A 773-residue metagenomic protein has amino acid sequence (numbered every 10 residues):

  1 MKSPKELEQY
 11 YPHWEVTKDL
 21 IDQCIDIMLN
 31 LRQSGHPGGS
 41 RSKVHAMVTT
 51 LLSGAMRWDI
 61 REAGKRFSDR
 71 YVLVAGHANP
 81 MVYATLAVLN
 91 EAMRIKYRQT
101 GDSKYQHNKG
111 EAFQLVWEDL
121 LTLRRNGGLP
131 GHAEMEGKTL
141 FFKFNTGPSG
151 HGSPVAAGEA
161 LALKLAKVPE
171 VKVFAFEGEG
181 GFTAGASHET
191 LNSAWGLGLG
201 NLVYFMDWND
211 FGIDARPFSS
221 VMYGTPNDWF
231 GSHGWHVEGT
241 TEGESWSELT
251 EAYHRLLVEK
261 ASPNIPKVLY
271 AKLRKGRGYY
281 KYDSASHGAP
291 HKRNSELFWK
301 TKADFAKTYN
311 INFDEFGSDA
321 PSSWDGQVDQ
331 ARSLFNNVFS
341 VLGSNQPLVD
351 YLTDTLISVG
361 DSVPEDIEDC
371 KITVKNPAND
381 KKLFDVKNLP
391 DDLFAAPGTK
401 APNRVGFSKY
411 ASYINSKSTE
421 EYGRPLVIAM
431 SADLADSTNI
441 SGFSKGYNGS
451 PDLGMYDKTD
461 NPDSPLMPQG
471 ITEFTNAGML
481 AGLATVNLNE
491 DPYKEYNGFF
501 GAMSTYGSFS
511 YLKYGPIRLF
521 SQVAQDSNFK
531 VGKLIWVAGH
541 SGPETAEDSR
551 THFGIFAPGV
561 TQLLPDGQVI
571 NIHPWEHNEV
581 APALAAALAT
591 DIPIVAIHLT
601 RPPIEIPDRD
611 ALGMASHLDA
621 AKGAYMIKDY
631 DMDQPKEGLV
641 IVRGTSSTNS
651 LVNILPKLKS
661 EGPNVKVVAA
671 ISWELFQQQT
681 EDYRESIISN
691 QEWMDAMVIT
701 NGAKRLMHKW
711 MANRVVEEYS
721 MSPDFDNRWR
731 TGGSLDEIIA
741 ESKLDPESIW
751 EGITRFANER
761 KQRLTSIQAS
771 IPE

Functional and structural regions predicted by a protein language model:
S3-Y11, I25-S34, R66-D69, K138-T146 (+10 more regions): Glycine- and acidic
E6-Y10, W14, I21-I25, L31 (+7 more regions): Cofactor-binding active-site loop characterized by glycine-rich and histidine/acidic residues
L7-Y11, F67, M93-G101, A112-F113 (+8 more regions): Long, compositionally biased, glycine/small-hydrophobic-enriched stretches that function as flexible linkers, tethers
M56, G131-N201, T250-E251, A435-V560 (+4 more regions): Thiamine diphosphate
R66-F67, A75, A271-Y279, D283-S286 (+1 more regions): Terminal amphipathic helices with adjacent charged low-complexity linkers/tails
D119-F142, H151, L165-E170, F174 (+7 more regions): Thiamine diphosphate
F339-K530, G613-S647, I654-P663: Non-catalytic terminal/interface segments that mediate subunit docking, oligomerization, and allosteric communication
A429, L480, T561, E576 (+3 more regions): Hydrophobic, well-ordered secondary-structure elements that form the walls of internal hydrophobic environments
